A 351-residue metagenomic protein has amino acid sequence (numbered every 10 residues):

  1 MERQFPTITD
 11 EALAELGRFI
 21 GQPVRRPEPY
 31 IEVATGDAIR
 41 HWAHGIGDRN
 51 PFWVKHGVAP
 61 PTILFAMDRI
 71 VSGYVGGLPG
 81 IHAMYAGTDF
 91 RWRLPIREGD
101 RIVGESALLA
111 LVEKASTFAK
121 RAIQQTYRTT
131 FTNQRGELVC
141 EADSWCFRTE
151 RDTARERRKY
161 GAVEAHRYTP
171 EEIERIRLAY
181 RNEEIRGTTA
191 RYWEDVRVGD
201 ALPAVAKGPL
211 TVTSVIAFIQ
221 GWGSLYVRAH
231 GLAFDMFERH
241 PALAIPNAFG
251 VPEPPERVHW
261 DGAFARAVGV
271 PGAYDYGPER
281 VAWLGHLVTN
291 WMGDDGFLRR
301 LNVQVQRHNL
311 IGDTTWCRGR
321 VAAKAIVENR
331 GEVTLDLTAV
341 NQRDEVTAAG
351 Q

Functional and structural regions predicted by a protein language model:
M1-F19, G87, W92-W193, R197-V198 (+3 more regions): HotDog/MaoC-like acyl-thioester-processing domains
M1-G87, T153-G293: Hot-dog-fold acyl-thioester-processing enzymes
V305: C-terminal active-site-capping segments
